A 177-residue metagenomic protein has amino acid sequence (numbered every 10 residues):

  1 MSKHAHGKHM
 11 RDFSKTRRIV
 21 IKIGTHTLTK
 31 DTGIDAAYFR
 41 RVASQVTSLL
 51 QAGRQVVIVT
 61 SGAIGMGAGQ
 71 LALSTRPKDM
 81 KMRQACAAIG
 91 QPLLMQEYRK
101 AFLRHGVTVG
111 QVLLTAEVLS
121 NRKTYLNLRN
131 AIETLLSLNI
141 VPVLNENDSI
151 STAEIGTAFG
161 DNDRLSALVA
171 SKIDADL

Functional and structural regions predicted by a protein language model:
M1-L177: Nucleotide/pyrophosphate-binding catalytic subdomain
